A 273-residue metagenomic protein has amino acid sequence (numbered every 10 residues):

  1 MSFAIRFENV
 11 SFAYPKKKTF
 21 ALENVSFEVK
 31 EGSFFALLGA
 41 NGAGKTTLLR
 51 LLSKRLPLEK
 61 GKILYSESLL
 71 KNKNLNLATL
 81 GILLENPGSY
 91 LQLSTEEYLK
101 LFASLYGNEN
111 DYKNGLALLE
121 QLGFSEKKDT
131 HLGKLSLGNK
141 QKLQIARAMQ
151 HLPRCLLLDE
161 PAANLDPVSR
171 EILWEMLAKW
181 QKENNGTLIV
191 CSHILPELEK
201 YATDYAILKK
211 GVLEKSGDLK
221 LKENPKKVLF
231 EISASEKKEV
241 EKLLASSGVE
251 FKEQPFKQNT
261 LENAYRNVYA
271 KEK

Functional and structural regions predicted by a protein language model:
M1-F7, S11-N24: A short, flexible loop at the N-terminus of ABC-type nucleotide-binding domains that lies
L38-A40: The feature captures the beta-strand-to-loop junction immediately N-terminal to the Walker
S53: Helix-to-loop junction immediately C-terminal to a conserved catalytic motif
K60-N76: Conserved ABC transporter NBD signature motif
K100, S104, N110-K127: Conserved ABC ATPase "signature" region
L156-E160: Catalytic Walker B motif of ABC-type/P-loop ATPase nucleotide-binding domains
